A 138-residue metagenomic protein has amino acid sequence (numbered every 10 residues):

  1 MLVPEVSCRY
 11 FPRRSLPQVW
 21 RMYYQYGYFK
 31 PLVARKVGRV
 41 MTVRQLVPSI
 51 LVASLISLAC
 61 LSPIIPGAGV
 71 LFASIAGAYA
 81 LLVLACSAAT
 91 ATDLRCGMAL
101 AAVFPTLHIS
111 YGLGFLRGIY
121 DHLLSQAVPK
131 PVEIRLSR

Functional and structural regions predicted by a protein language model:
M1-M41: Catalytic donor/gating beta->alpha subdomain of glycosyltransferases that bind UDP-sugars
W20, R35, T42, R117 (+2 more regions): Short linear functional motifs in flexible/disordered or boundary regions
Y23-Q25, P31-L32, V47, H122 (+1 more regions): Short, surface-exposed linear patches
M41-S49: Select subsegments of transmembrane alpha-helices in polytopic membrane proteins, especially boundary-proximal
S49-S125: Membrane-embedded multi-pass helical conduit in multi-pass membrane proteins, especially envelope-biosynthetic
H122-R138: Short linear elements at protein peripheries
